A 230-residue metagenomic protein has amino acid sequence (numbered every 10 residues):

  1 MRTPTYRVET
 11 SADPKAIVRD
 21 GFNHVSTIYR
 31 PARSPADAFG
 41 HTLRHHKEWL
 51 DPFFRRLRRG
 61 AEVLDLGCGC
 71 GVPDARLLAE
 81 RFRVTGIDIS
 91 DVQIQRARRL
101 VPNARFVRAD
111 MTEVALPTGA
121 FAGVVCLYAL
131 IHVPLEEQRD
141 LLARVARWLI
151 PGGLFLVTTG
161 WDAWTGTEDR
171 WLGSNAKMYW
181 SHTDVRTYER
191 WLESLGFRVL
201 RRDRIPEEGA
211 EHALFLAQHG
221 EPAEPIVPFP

Functional and structural regions predicted by a protein language model:
R2-R58, A163: Conserved class I S-adenosyl-L-methionine
L64, G69-E113: Class I SAM-dependent methyltransferase SAM/SAH-binding core
V125-C126: A conserved beta-strand element that flanks and buttresses the S-adenosyl-L-methionine
R139-P151: A short glycine-rich, Lys/Arg-flanked "PGG" loop and its adjoining helix->strand segment in the class I
G152-T159: Conserved beta-strand signature within the Rossmann-like core of class I S-adenosyl-L-methionine
W161-Y179: Short, glycine-/aromatic-enriched active-site segment of Class I SAM-dependent methyltransferases
W180-L195: Short alpha-helix
R204-P230: Core SAM-dependent methyltransferase catalytic element
